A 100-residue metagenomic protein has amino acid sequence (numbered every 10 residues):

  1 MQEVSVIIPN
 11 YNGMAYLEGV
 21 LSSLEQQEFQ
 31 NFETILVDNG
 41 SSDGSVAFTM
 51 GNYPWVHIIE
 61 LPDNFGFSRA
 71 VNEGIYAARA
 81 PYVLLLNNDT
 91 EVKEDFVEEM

Functional and structural regions predicted by a protein language model:
Q2-S5, E33: Cell-envelope/extracellular polymer assembly enzymes that use nucleotide-activated donors
S22-N31: Short, acidic, metal-binding catalytic loop of nucleotide-sugar glycosyltransferases
S23, D38-A47, D63: A conserved acidic beta->alpha catalytic loop
L24, T49, G74, F96-M100: A short, amphipathic alpha-helix embedded in the catalytic core of nucleotide-handling enzymes
N31-G40, I59-L61: Short beta-strand/loop segment that forms part of the nucleotide-sugar
G44, T90-M100: Acidic donor-binding/catalytic loop of UDP-sugar-dependent glycosyltransferases, especially processive GT2
L61-A78, N88: Glycine-rich, basic loop-to-helix element that forms the pyrophosphate-binding segment of sugar-nucleotide handling
V83: Short aromatic/hydrophobic "clamp" motif used to bind/position activated sugar donors
